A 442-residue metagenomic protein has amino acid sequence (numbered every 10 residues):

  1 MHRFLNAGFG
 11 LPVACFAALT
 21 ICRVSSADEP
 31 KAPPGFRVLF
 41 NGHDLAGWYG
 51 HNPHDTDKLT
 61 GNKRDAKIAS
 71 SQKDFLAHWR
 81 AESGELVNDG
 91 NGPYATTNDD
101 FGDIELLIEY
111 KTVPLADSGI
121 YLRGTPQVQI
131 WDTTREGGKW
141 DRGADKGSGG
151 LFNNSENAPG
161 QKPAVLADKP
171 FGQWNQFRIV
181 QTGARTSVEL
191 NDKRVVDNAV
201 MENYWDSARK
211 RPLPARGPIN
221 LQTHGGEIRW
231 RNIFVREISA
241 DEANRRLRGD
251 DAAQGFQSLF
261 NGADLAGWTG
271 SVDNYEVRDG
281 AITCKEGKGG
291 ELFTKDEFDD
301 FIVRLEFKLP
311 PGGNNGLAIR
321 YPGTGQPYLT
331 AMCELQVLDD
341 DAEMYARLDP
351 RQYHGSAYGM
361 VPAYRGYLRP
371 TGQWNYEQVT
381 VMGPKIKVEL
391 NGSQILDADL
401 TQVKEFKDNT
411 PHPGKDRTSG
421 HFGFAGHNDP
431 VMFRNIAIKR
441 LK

Functional and structural regions predicted by a protein language model:
M1-A7: N-terminal secretory signal peptides that target proteins for export/translocation
G8-R23: Bacterial N-terminal signal peptides
S25-K442: Carbohydrate-interacting regions of secretory-pathway proteins
